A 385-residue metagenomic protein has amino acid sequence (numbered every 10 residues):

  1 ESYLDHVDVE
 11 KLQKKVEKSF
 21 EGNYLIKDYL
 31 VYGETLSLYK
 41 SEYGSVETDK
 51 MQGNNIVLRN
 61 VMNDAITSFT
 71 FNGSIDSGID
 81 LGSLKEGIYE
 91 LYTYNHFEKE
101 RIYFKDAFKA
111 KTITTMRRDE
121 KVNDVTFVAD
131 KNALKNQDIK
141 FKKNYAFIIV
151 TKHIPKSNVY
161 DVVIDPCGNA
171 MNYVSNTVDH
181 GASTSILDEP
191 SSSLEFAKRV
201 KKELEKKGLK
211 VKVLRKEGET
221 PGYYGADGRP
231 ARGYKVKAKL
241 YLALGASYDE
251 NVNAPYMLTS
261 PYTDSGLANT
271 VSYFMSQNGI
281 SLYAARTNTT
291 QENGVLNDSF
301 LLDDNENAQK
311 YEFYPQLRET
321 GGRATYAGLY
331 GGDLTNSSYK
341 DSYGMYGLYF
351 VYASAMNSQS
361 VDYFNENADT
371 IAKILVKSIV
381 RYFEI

Functional and structural regions predicted by a protein language model:
E1-D49: Extracellular ectodomain segments of secreted/surface proteins
Q52-I56: Short beta-strand/loop motifs in extracellular/secreted proteins, especially within beta-sandwich accessory domains
L58-N60: Conserved aromatic beta-strand anchor motif in extracellular beta-sandwich/beta-rich domains
M62-T70: Surface-exposed loop/edge segments in extracytoplasmic proteins
D76-G82: Exposed aromatic-hydrophobic patches
L84, I88-P166: Non-catalytic propeptide/linker segments at domain boundaries
I149-V150, N158-I186: Short glycine-rich His-centered loop
L187-I385: Active-site-proximal helix/loop segments of hydrolytic enzymes
